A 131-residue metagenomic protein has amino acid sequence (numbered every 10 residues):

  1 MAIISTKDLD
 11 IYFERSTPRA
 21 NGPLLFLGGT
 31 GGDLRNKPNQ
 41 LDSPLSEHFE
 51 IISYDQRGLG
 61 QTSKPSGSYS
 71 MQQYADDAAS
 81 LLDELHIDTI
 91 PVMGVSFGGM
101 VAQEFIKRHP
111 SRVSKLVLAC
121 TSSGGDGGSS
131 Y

Functional and structural regions predicted by a protein language model:
M1-A2: Residue-level detector of beta-strand structural context in well-folded domains
S5-S63, G67: Conserved HGGG/HGGXW glycine-rich cap/lid loop of the alpha/beta-hydrolase fold
P23, E50, D88-P91, R112-K115: Structural signature of beta-strand start/N-cap positions in the alpha/beta core of ABC transporter nucleotide-binding
T30-G31, S96, S122-S123: Short, flexible active-site-adjacent loop segments at beta-strand->alpha-helix junctions, enriched in small/polar
I52-M93: Active-site loop/oxyanion-hole signature of alpha/beta-hydrolase fold enzymes
G94, G98, A102: Gly/Ala-rich beta-loop-alpha elbow adjacent to hydrolase catalytic centers
Q103, K107-R108, S114-Y131: Flexible "cap/lid" loop of the alpha/beta hydrolase fold
